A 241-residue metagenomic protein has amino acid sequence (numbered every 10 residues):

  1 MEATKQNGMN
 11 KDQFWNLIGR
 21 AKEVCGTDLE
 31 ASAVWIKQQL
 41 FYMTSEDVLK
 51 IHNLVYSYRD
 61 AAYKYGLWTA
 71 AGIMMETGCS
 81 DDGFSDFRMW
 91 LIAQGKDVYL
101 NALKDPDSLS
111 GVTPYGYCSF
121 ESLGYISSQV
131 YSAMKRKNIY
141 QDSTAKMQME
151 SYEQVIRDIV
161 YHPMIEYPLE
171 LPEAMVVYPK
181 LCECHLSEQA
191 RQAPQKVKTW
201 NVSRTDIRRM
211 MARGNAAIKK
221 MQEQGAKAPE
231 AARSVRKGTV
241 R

Functional and structural regions predicted by a protein language model:
M1-E46, V197-S203, M210: N-terminal leader/targeting peptides and immediately adjacent processing regions
D12, L49, N53, D81-S85 (+3 more regions): Non-catalytic, well-ordered alpha-helical scaffold segments
A21, Q39-M43, V55-A62, W90-G95 (+3 more regions): Generic structural signal for hydrophobic core residues of well-folded globular domains
E30-A33, G66-I73, N101-D105: Short coil/turn segments at secondary-structure boundaries
F41-C79, F84: A glycine-rich, hydrophobic loop/mini-helix early in the fold
I73-L103, L109: Hydrophobic/aromatic-rich, well-ordered segments within soluble, folded domains that form packed cores
Y99, D105-T113, Y117-S203: Basic, alpha-helical nucleic-acid-binding regions used in initiation and control of genome expression
M211-R241: Non-Sec secretion/translocation targeting segments of pathogen effectors
